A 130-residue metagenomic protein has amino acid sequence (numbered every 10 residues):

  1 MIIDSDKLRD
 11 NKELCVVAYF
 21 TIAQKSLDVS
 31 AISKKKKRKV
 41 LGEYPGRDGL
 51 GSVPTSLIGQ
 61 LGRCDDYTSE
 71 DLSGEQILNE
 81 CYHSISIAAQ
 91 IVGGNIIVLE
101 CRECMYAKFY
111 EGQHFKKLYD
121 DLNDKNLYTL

Functional and structural regions predicted by a protein language model:
M1-E70, E75-L130: Non-catalytic substrate-recognition and accessory regions of acyl/acetyltransferase enzymes
